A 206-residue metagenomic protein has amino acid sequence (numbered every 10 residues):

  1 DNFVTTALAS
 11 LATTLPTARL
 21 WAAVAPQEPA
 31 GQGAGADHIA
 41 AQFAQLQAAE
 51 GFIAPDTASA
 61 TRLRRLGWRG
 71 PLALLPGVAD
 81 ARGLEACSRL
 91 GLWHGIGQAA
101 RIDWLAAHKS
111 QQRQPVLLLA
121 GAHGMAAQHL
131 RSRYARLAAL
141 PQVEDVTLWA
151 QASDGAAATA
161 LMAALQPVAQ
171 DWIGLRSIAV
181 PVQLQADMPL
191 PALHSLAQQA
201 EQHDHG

Functional and structural regions predicted by a protein language model:
D1-W172, S177: Active-site-proximal beta-alpha core segment in soluble small-molecule metabolic enzymes
T159-G206: C-terminal active-site-proximal or functional interface alpha/beta core segments in diverse enzymes
